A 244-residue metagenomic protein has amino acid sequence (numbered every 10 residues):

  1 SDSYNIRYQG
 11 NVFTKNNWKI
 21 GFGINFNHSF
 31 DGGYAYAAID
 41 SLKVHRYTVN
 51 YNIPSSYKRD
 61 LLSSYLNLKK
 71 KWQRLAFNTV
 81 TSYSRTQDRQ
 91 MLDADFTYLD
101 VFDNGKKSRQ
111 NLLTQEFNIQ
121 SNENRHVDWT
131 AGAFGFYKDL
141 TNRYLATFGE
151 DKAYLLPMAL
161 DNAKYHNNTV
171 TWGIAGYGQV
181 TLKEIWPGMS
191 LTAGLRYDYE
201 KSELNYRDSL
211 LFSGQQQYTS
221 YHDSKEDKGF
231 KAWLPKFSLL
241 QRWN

Functional and structural regions predicted by a protein language model:
S1, T130, G135-N244: Signature of Gram-negative outer-membrane beta-barrel scaffolds
S1-F30, R59-N67, I119-H126, A133-F136 (+2 more regions): Transmembrane beta-barrel wall of Gram-negative outer-membrane proteins
S3, N17-K19, G23-L61, D88-L92 (+3 more regions): Flexible loop and strand-edge segments within Gram-negative outer membrane beta-barrel domains
G10, G33-A35, L204-Y206: Short acidic, glycine/serine/threonine-rich loops at helix termini
G10, N50-S56, N67, V101-K107 (+3 more regions): Outer-membrane beta-barrel proteins
V44-S64, S224-L234, R242-N244: Outer-membrane beta-barrel signature, preferentially recognizing the C-terminal barrel domain of Gram-negative
N67-A94, R242-N244: Membrane-embedded beta-barrel scaffold of Gram-negative outer-membrane proteins
N104-S121, A159, G173-A175: Outer membrane beta-barrel strand-and-loop segments of large Gram-negative receptors, especially TonB-dependent
